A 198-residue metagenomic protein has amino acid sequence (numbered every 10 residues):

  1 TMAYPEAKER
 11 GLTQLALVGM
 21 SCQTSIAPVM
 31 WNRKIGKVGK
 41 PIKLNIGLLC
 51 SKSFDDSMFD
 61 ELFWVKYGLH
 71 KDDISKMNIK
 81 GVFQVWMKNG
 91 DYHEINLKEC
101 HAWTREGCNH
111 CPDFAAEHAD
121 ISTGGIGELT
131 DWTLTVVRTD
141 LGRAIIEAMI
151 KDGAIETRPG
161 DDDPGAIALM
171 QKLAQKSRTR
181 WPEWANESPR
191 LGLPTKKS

Functional and structural regions predicted by a protein language model:
T1-K8: Portal/gating segments that form or line small-molecule/metal binding sites
P5, S25-N32: Cofactor-cradling patches in redox/metallo enzymes
L12-A16: Short active-site oxyanion
L17-A27: Gly/Ser/Thr-rich loops at beta-strand to alpha-helix junctions that form or flank small-molecule/cofactor-binding
I26-P28, D56, A144-I146: Short helix/loop capping segments that flank catalytic or ligand/cofactor-binding pockets
N32-G47: A short alpha->loop->secondary-structure connector
L48-E61: Short, conserved secondary-structure transition motifs
W64-S198: Long, compositionally biased charged/polar accessory segments in the mid-to-C-terminal portions of proteins
